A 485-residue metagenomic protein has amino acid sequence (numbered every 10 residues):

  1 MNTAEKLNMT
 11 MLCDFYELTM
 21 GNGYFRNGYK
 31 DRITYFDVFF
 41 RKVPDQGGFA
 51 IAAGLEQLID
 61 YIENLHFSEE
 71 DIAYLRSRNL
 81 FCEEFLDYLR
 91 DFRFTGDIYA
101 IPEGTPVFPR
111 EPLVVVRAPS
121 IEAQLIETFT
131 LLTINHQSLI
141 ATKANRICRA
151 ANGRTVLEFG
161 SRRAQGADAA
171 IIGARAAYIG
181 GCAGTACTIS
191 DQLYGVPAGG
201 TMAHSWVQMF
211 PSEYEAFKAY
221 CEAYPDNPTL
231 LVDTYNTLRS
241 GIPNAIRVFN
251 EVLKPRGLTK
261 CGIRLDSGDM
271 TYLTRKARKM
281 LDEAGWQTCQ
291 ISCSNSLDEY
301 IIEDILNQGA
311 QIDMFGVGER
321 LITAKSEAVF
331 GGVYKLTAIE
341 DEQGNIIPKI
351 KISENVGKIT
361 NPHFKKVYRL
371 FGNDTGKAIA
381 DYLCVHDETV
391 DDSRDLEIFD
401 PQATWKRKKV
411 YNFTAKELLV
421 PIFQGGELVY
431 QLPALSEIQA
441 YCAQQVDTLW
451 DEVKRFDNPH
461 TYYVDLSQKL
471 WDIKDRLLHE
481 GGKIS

Functional and structural regions predicted by a protein language model:
N2-R32, F36, Q46-A52, D282-A284 (+1 more regions): Gly/Ser/Thr/Ala-enriched C-terminal appendages of enzymes
N2-T34, K42-P44, L80-F81, L86-T95 (+9 more regions): Buried, small/hydrophobic-residue-enriched core segments of structured protein domains
T34-R90: N-terminal, Lys/Arg-enriched amphipathic/low-complexity engagement segments that precede the first folded domain
D60-N64, A100-E103, V107: An N-terminal, globular interaction/scaffold subdomain
A73-Y74, T142-R146, G160, K454-T461: Short coil/turn segments at secondary-structure boundaries
G199, I263, I291, D313-F315: Hydrophobic residues within beta-strands of alpha/beta enzymes
H204, S294, G318: Residue-level "edge-of-site" marker
